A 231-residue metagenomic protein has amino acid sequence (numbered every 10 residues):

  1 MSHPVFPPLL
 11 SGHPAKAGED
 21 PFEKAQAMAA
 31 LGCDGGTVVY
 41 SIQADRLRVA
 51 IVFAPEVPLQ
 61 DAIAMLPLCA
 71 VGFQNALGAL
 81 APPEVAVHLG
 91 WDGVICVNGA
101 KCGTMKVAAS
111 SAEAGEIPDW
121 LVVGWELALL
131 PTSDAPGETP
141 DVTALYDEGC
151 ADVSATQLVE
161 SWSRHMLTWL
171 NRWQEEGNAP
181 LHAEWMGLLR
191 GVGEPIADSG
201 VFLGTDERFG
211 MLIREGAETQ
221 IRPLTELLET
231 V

Functional and structural regions predicted by a protein language model:
M1-V39, P55-A64, L68-P82, K101-V231: Long, positively charged amphipathic alpha-helical accessory segments at protein N-termini or as interdomain linkers
I42-D45: Short, flexible loop/turn motifs enriched in small residues
L47-V52: Active-site-flanking beta-strand signature of metal-NTP-handling nucleotidyl enzymes and homologous cyclase-like
V87-G99: Catalytic palm active-site di-aspartate
